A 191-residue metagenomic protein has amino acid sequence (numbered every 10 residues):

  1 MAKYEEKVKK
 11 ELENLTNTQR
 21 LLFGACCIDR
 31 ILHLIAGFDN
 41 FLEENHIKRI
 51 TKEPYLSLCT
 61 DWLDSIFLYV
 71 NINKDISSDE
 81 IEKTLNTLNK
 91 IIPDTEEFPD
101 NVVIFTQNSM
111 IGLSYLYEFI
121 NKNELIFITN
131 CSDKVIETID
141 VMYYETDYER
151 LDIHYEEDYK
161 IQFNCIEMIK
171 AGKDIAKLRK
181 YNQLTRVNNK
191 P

Functional and structural regions predicted by a protein language model:
A2-E6, N17-H154, C165: Structured binding/interaction patches within domain cores
D133-P191: C-terminal auxiliary extensions adjacent to catalytic cores
